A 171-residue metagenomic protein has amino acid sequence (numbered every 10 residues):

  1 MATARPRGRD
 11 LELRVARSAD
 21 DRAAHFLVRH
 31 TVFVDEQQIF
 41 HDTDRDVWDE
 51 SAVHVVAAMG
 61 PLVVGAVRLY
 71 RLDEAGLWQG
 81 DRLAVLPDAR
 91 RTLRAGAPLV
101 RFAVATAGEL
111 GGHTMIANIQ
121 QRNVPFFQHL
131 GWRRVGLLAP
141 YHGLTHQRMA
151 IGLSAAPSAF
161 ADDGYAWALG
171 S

Functional and structural regions predicted by a protein language model:
M1-H54, A58-L62, S158-Y165, G170-S171: Short amphipathic alpha-helix that is part of the acyltransferase structural core
D49-S51, E74-G76, Y141-H146: Short acidic/glycine-enriched loop/turn segments that link adjacent beta-strands
V56, P61-R71, L77-A84: Conserved beta-strand in the GNAT
V56-A58, R148-G152: Short, well-ordered beta-strand micro-motif
V85, R91-A105: Conserved acetyl-CoA-binding loop-helix of GNAT-fold acetyltransferases
L99, N123-F126: Conserved short alpha-helix immediately C-terminal to the canonical SAM/SAH-binding motif I of Rossmann-like
T106-Q120: Conserved GNAT acetyl-CoA-binding A-motif
N118, R133-A150: Conserved catalytic-core motifs of GNAT/GCN5-like acyltransferases
